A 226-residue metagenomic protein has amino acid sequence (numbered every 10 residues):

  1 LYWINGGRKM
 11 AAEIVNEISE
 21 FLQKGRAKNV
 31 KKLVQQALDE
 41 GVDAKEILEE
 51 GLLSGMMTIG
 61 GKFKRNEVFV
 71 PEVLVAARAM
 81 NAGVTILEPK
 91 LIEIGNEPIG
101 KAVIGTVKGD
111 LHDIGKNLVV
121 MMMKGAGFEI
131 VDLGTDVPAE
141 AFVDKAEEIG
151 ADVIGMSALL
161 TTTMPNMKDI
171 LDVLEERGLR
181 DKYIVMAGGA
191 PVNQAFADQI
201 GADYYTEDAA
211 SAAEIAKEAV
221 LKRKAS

Functional and structural regions predicted by a protein language model:
G7-I92: Long amphipathic alpha-helical segments
A11, I94-E97, R177-L179: Solvent-exposed alpha-helices and their adjacent loops that cap or buttress functional pockets in soluble metabolic
I14, K45, V220-S226: N-terminal membrane-sensor/transducer module of prokaryotic signaling receptors
G83-G100, A151-V153: Accessory recognition modules or surfaces
I99-L133: Glycine-rich active-site/cofactor-binding loop and its immediate structural neighborhood
V119-A126, V131-A202, S211-K217, L221: Cofactor-cradling patches in redox/metallo enzymes
T206-A209, A225: Ligand-binding pocket scaffold of soluble enzyme catalytic domains
